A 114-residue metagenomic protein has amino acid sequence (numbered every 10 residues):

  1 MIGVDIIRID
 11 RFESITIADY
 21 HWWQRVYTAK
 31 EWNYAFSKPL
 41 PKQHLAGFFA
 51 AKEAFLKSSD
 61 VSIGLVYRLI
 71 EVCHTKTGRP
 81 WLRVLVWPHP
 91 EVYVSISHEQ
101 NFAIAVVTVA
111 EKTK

Functional and structural regions predicted by a protein language model:
M1-K114: Core catalytic alpha/beta fold that binds nucleotide/phospho-ligands
